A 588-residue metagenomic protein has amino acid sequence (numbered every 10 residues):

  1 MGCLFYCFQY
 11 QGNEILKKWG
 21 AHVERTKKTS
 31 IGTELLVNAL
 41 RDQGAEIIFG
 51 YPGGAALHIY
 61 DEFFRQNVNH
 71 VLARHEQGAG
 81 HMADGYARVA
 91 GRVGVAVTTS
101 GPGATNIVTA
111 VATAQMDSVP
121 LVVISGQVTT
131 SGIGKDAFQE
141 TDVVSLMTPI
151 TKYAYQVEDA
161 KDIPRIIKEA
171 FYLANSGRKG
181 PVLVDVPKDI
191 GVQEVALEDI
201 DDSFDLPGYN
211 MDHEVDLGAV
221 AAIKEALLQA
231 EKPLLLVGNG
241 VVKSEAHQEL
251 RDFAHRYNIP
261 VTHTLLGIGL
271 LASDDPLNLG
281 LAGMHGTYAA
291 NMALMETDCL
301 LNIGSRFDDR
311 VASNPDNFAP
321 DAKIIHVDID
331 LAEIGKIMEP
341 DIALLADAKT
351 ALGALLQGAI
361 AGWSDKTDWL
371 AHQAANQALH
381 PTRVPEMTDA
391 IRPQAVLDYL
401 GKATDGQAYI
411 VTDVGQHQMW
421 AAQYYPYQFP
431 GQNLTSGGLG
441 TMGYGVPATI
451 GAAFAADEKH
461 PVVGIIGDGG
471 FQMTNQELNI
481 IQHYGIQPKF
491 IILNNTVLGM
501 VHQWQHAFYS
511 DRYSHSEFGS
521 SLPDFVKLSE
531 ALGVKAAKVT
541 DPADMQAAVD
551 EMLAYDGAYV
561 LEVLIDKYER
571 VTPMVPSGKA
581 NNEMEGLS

Functional and structural regions predicted by a protein language model:
W19-G362, A403-G406, Q487-F490, F508 (+1 more regions): N-terminal alpha/beta PP-like core and its mobile active-site loop of ThDP/TPP-dependent enzymes
V23-K27, D321-Q416, P542-Q546, E551 (+1 more regions): Phosphate/pyrophosphate-binding active-site segments
T33-L36, R41-Q43, I59-Y60, A374-D457: Active-site diphosphate/adenylate-binding microenvironment
A56, E76-H81, H417-M419, D541-M545: Short acidic loop-to-helix transition motifs that present clustered carboxylates
H75, K135-D136, N210-A222, A282-G286 (+5 more regions): A general structural motif
F138-Q139, G335-I337, A343-L345, K349-L355 (+1 more regions): Thiamine diphosphate
I150-Y153, D205-G208, A374-D389, L532: Short glycine/proline- and acidic residue-enriched helix-loop micro-motifs that form flexible lids or anion-recognition
